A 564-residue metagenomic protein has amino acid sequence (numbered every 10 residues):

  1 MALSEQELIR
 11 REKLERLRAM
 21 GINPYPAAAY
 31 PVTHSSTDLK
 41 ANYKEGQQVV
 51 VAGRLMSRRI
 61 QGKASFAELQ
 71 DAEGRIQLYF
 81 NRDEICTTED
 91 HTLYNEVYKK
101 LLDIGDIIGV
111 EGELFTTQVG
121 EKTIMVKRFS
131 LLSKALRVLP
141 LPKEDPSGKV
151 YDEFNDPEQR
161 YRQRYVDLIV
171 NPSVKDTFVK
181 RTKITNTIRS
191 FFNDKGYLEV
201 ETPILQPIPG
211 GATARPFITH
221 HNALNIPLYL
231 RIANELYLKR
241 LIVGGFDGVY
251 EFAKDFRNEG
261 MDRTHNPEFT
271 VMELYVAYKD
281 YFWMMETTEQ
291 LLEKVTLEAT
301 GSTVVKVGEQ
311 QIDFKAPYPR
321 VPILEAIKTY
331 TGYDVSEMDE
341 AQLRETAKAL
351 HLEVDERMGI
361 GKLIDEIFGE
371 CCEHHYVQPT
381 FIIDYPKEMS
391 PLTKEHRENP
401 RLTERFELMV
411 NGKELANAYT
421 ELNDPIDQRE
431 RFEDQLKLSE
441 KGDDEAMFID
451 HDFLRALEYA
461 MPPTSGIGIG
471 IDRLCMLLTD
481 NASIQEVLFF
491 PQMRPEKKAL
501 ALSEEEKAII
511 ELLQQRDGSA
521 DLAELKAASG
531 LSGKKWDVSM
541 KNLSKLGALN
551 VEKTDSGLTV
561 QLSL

Functional and structural regions predicted by a protein language model:
M1-A501, L549: Class II aminoacyl-tRNA synthetase catalytic cores and aaRS-like
E15, S190, K507, E511 (+2 more regions): Solvent-exposed alpha-helical segments within well-ordered globular domains of core cellular machineries
E113, A499-E506, D521, K553-L564: Short, cationic-aromatic polyanion-contact patches
Q206-P207, A528, L558-T559: Positions that flank functional sites
L513-D517: Short helix-capping/hinge SLiMs at alpha-helix to coil transitions
G518-A528: Short acidic, hydrophobic short linear motifs in intrinsically disordered regions
L531-K545: Short amphipathic alpha-helical interaction segments
S544-T554: A short, conserved structural fragment
